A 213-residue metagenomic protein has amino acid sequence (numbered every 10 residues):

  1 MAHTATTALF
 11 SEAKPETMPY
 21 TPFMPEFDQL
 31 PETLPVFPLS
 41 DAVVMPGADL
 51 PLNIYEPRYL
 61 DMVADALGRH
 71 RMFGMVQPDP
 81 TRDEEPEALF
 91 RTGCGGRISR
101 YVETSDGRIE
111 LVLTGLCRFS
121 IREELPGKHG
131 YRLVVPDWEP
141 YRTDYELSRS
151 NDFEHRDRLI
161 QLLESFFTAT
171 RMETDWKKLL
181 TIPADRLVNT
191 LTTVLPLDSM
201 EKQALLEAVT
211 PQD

Functional and structural regions predicted by a protein language model:
L9-A13, M18-D213: N-terminal low-complexity, acidic/polar interaction/targeting segments
